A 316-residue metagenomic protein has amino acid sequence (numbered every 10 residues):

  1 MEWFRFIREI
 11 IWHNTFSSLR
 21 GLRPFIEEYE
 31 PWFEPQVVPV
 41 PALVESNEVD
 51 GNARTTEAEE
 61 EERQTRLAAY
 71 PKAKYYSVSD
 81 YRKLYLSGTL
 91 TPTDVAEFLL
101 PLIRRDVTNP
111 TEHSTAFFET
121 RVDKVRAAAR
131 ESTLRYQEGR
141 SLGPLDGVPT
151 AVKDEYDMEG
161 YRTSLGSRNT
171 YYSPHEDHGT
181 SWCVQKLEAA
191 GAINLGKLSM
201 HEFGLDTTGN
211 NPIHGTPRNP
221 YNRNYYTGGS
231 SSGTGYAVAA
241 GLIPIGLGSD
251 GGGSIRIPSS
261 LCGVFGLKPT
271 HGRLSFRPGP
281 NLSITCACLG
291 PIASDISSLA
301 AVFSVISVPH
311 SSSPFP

Functional and structural regions predicted by a protein language model:
M1-A127, L134: An N-terminal boundary/leader segment
Q64, F265-P316: A short helix-breaking turn/cap at a secondary-structure junction
K74, R105, G147, V308-P316: Gly/Ser-rich, acidic/histidine-flanked active-site/gating loops
S87-L90, T120, Y225, S232 (+2 more regions): Residue-level signal for the nucleotide or nucleotide-sugar donor/cofactor binding architecture
N109, L145-L289: Short glycine/serine-rich loop/turn segments
V122-R130, G191-A192, H201: Long amphipathic alpha-helix in the N-terminal Rossmann-like dinucleotide-binding domain of NAD(P)-dependent
S132-P149, S298, P316: Immediate post-signal peptide segment of exported/extracytoplasmic ligand-binding proteins
